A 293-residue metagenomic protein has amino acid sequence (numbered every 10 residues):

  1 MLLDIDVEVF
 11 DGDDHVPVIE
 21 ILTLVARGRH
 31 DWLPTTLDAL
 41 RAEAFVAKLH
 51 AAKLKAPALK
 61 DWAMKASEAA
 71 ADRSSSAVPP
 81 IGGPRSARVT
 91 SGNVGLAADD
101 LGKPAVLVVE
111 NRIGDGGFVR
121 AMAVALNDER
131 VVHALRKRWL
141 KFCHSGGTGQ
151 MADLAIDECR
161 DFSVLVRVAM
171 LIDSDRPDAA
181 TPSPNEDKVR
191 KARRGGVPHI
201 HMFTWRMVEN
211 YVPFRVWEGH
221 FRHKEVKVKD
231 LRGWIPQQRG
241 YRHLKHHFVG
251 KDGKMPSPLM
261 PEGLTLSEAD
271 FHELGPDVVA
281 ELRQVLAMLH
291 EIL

Functional and structural regions predicted by a protein language model:
M1-S86: N-terminal extension/subdomain marker
P17-E20, A58, M207, D230 (+1 more regions): Exposed alpha-helical structural elements
A63-R176: RecA-like P-loop NTPase motor core
M122-L126, R215-V216, H220, L289: Generic structural signal for hydrophobic core residues of well-folded globular domains
D178-T181: Extracytoplasmic/secreted cell-surface and envelope-processing proteins
S183-P261: Activity-critical C-terminal alpha-helical subdomain
G240-L293: Terminal low-complexity/disordered tails
